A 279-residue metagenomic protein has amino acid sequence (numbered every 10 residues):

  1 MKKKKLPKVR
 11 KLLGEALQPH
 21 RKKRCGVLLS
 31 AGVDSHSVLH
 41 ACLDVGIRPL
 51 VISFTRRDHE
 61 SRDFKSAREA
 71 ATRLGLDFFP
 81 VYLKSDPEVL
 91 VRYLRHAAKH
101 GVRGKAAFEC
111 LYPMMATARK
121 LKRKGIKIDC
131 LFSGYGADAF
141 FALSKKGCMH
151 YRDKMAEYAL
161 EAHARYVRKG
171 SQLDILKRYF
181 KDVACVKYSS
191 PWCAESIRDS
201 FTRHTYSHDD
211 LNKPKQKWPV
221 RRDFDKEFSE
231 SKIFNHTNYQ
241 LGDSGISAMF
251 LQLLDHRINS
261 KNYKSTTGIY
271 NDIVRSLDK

Functional and structural regions predicted by a protein language model:
M1-G26, D44-V45, R73, A116-R119: RNA-binding accessory domains that recognize and position tRNA/RNA substrates
P19, R24-L74: ATP-dependent adenylation/pyrophosphate-handling site
K22, I126-I128: Short, high-confidence coil segments that cap the C-terminus of an alpha-helix and link into the following beta-strand
G26-L28, F79-V81, D129-G134, W192 (+1 more regions): A structural signal for short, well-ordered beta-strand segments and their strand-loop junctions that often border
D34, G136-D138: Catalytic metal-binding/acid-base residues of hydrolase active sites
T55-R119, G125, A142-M155, T205-L211: ATP-dependent adenylate-handling ligase core
D138-A156, V167-Y263: Mid-to-C-terminal catalytic subdomains of enzymes that bind/position adenosyl phosphate moieties or nucleic-acid
S260-K279: Acidic, carboxylate-rich catalytic segments that either coordinate divalent cations
